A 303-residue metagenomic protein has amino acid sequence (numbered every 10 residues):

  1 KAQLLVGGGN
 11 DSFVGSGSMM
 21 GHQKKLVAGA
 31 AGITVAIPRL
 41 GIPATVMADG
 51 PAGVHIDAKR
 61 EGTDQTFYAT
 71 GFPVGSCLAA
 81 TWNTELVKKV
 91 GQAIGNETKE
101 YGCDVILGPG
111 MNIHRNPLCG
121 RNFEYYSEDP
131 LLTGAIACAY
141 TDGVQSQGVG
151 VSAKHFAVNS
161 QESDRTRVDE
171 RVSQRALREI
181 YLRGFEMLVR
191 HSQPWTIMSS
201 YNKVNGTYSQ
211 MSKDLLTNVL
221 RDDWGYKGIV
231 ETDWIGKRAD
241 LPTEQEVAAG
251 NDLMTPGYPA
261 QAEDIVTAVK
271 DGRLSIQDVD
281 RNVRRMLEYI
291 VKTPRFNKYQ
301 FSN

Functional and structural regions predicted by a protein language model:
K1-N303: Glycoside hydrolase catalytic-domain context in secreted enzymes
